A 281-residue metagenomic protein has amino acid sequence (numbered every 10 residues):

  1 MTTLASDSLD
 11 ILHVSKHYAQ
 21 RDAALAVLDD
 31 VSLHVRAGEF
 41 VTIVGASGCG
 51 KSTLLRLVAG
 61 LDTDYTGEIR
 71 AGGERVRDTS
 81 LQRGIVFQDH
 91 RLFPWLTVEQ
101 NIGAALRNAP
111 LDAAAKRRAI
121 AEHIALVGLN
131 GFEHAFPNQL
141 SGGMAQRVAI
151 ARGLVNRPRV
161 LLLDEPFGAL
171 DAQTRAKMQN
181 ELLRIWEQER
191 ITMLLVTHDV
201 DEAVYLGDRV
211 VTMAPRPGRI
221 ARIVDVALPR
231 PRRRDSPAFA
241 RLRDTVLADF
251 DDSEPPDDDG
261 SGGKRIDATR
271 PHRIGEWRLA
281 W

Functional and structural regions predicted by a protein language model:
V44-A46: The feature captures the beta-strand-to-loop junction immediately N-terminal to the Walker
A59: Helix-to-loop junction immediately C-terminal to a conserved catalytic motif
T66-T79: Conserved ABC transporter NBD signature motif
V86, I150: Hydrophobic anchor residue at the start of the ABC signature
L96-A104: Short coil-to-helix segment of the ABC ATPase nucleotide-binding domain corresponding to the Q-loop/switch region
A114-F132, R184: Conserved ABC ATPase "signature" region
A135-N138, N156: Conserved signature/switch motifs of ABC ATPase nucleotide-binding domains
L161-D164: Catalytic Walker B motif of ABC-type/P-loop ATPase nucleotide-binding domains
